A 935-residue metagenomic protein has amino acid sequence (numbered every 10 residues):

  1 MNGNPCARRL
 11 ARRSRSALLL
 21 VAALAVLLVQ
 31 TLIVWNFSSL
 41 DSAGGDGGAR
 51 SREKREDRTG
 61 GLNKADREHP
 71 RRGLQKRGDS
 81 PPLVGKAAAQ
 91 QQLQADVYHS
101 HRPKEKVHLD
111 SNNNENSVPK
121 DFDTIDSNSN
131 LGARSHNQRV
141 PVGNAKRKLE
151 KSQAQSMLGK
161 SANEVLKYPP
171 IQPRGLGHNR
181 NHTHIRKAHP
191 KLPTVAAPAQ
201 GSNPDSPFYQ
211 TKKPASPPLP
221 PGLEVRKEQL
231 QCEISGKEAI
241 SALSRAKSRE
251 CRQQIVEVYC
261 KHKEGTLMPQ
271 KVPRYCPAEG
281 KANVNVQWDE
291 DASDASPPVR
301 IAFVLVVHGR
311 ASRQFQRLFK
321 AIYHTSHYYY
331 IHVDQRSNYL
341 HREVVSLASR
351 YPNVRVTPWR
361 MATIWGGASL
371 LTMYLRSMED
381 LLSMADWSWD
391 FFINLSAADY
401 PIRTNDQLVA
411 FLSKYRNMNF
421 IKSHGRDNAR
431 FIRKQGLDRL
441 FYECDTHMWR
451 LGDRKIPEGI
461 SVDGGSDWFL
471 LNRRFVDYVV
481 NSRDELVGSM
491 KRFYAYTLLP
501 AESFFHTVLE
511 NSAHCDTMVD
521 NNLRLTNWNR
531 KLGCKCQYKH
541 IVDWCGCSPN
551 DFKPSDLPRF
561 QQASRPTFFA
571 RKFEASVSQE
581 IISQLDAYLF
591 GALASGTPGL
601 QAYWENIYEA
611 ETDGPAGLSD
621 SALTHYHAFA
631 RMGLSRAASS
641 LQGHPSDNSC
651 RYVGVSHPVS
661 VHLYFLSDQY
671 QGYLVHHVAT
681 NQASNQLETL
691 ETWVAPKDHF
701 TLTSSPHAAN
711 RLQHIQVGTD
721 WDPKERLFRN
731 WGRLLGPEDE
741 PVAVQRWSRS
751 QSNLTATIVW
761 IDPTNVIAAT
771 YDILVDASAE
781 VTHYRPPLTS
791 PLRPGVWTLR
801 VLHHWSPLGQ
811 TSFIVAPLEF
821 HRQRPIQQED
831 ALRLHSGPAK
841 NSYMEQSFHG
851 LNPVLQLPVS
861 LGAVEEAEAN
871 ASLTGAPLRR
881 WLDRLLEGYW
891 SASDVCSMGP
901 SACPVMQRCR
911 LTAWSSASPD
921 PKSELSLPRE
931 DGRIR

Functional and structural regions predicted by a protein language model:
N2-R67: N-terminal signal-anchor transmembrane helix specifying type II single-pass membrane topology of secretory-pathway
P217-V306, A709: N-proximal low-complexity "stem/linker" segments adjacent to membrane-targeting elements
S326-P358: Acidic donor-binding segment of Leloir-type glycosyltransferases
A348-D390: Active-site-proximal specificity loops/subdomain of glycosyltransferases
S377-R430, W805: GT-A fold catalytic core of metal-dependent nucleotide-sugar glycosyltransferases, centered on the diacidic
R416, H424, N428-I432, L437-P558: Catalytic core and acceptor-binding pocket of nucleotide-sugar-dependent glycosyltransferases
F493-A695, D920-E924, D931-R933: C-terminal catalytic/acceptor-binding lobe
L702-R935: Contiguous segments within soluble domain cores/interaction surfaces
